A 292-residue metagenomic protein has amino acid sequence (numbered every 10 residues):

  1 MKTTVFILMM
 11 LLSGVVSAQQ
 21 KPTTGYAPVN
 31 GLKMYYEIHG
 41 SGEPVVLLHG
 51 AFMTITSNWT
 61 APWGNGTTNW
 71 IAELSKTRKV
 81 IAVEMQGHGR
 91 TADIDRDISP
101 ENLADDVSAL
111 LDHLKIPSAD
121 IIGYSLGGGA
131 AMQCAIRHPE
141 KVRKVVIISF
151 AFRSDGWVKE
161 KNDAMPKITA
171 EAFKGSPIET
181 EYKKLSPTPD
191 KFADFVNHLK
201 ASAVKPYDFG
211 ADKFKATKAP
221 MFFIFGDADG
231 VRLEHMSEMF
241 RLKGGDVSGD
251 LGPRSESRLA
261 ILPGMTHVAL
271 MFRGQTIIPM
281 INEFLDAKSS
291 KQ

Functional and structural regions predicted by a protein language model:
L32-R90: Conserved HGGG/HGGXW glycine-rich cap/lid loop of the alpha/beta-hydrolase fold
E101-A119: Conserved acidic catalytic loop of the alpha/beta-hydrolase fold
A119, G123-S125: Conserved alpha/beta-hydrolase "nucleophile elbow" surrounding the catalytic nucleophile
G129-R137, R143-E179: Flexible "cap/lid" loop of the alpha/beta hydrolase fold
N197-K213: Active-site nucleophile elbow and catalytic-triad environment of alpha/beta-hydrolase enzymes
T217, F223-F225: Short beta-strand/loop motif that positions the catalytic acidic residue of the alpha/beta-hydrolase fold
D227-M265, R273: Conserved loop-alpha-helix segment in the C-terminal half of the alpha/beta-hydrolase fold that carries the catalytic
S255-Q292: Catalytic active-site module of serine/aspartate enzymes centered on a nucleophile-bearing elbow/loop
